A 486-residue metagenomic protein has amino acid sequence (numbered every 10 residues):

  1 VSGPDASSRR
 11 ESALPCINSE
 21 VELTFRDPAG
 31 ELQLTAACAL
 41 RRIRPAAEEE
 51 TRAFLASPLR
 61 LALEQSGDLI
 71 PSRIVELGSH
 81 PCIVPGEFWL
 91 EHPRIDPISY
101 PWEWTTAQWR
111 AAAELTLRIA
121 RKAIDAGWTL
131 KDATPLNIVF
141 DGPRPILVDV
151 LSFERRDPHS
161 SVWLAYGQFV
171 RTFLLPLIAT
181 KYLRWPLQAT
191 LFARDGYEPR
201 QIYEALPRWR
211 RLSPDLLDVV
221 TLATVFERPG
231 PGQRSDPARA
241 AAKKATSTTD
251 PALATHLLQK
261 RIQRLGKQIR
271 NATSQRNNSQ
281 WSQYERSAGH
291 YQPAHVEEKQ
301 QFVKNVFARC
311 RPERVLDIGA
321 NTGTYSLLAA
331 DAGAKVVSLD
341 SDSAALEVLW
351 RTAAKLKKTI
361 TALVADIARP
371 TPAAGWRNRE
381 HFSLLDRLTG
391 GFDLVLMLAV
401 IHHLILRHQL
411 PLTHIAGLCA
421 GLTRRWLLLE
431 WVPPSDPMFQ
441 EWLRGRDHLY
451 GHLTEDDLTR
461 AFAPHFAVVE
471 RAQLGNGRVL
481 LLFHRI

Functional and structural regions predicted by a protein language model:
G3, R9-K131, D141, V170-S213: Conserved ATP-binding subdomain of kinase catalytic cores across diverse folds
T129, T134-K181: Catalytic activation segment of kinase domains across protein kinase-like and atypical kinase folds
R311-N321: Conserved class I S-adenosyl-L-methionine
T322-A334: Conserved SAM-binding loop of SAM-dependent methyltransferases across substrates and taxa, primarily the Class I
K335-D340: Conserved SAM-binding motif I beta-strand of class I
W350-T389: S-adenosyl-L-methionine
L404-L418: A short, conserved alpha-helix within the catalytic core of class I
G421-P433: Conserved beta-strand signature within the Rossmann-like core of class I S-adenosyl-L-methionine
